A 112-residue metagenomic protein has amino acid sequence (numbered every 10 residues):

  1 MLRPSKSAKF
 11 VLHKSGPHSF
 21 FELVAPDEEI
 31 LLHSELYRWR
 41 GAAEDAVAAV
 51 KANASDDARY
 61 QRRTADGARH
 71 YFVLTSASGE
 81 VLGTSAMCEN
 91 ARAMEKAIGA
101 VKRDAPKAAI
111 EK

Functional and structural regions predicted by a protein language model:
M1-A8, K14, D27, R38-A58 (+1 more regions): Short, flexible domain-boundary/linker segments around small modular repeats
K6-L31, R63-L82: Short aromatic-glycine-(Arg/Gly/Cys) micro-motifs in beta-strand/loop hairpins
E22, H33-S34, T84-S85, A97 (+1 more regions): Tandem-repeat architecture and repeat-register "anchor" residues
L32-R38, L82-N90, I110-K112: Short, tandemly repeated low-complexity microdomains enriched for cysteine and small residues
D45, A49-A100: Short, solvent-exposed interaction modules
K102-K112: Glycine-rich beta-strand-turn "strand-cap" elements at beta-sheet edges
